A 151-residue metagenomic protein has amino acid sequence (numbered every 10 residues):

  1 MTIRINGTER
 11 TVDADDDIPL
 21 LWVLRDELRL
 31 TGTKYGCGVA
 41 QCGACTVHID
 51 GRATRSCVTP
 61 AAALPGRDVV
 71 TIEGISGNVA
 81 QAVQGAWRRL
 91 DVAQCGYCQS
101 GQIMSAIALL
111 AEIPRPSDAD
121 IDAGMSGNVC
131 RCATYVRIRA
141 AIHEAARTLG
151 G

Functional and structural regions predicted by a protein language model:
M1-G151: Signature of N-terminal electron-transfer/Fe-S-associated modules in redox systems
